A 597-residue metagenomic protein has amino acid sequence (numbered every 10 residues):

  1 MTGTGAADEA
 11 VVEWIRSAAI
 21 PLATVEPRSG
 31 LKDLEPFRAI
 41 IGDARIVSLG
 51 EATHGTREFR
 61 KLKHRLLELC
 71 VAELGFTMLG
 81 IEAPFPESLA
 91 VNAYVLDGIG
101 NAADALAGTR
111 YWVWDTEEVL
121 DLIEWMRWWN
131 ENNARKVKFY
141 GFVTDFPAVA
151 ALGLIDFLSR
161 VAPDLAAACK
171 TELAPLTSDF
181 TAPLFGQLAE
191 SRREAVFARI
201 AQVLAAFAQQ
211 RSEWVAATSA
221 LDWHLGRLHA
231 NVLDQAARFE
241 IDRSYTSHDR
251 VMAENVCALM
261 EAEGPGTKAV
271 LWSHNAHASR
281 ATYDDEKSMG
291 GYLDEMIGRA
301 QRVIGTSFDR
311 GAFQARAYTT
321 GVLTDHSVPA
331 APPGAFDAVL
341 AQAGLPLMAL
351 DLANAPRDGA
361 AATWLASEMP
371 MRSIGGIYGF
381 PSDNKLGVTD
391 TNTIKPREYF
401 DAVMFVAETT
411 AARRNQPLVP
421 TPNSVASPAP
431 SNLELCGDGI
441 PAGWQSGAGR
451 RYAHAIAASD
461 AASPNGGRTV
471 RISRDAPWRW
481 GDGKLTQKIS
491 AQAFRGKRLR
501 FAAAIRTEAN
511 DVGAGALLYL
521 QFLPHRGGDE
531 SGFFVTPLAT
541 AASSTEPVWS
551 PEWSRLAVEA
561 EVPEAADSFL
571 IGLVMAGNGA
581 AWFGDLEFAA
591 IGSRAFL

Functional and structural regions predicted by a protein language model:
M1-V425, N510: Structured catalytic-domain cores with a bias toward divalent-metal coordination
S424-L597: Extracellular and organelle-lumenal recognition/adhesion modules and their flexible linkers in secreted
